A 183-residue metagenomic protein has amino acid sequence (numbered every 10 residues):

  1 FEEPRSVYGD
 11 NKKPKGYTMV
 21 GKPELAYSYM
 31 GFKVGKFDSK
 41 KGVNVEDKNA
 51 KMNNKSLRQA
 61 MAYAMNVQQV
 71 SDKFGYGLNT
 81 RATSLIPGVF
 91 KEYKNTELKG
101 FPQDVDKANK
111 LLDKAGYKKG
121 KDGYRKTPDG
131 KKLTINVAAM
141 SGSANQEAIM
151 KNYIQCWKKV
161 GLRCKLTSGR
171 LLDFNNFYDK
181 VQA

Functional and structural regions predicted by a protein language model:
F1-F74, F90-Y124, P128-A183: Extracytoplasmic/periplasmic ligand-capture domains
G77: Short acidic/histidine-centered micro-motifs embedded in hydrophobic/aromatic stretches that mark compact functional
